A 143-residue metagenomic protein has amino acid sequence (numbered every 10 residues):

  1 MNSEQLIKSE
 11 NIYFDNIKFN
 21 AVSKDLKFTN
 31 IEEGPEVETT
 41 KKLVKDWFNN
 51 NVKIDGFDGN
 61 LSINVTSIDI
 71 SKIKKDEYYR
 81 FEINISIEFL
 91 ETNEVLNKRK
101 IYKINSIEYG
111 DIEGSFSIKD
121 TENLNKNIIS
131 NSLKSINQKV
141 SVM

Functional and structural regions predicted by a protein language model:
M1-Y13: Bacterial Sec signal peptide processing site at the extreme N-terminus
S3-Q5, P35-E36, L43-D46, E77 (+1 more regions): Broad hydrophobic/π-residue packing in well-ordered secondary structure
E10-S67: N-terminal segment of the mature soluble domain
K24-L26, I31, K75, I101 (+3 more regions): Generic alpha-helix signal with a bias toward terminal, lower-confidence helices and secondary-structure junctions
V37-K41, K45, Y78, I118-I129: Solvent-exposed, acidic/flexible segments
G56-K119: Surface-exposed short loop/turn segments
I112-M143: C-terminal/domain-edge helix-coil "capping" segments
